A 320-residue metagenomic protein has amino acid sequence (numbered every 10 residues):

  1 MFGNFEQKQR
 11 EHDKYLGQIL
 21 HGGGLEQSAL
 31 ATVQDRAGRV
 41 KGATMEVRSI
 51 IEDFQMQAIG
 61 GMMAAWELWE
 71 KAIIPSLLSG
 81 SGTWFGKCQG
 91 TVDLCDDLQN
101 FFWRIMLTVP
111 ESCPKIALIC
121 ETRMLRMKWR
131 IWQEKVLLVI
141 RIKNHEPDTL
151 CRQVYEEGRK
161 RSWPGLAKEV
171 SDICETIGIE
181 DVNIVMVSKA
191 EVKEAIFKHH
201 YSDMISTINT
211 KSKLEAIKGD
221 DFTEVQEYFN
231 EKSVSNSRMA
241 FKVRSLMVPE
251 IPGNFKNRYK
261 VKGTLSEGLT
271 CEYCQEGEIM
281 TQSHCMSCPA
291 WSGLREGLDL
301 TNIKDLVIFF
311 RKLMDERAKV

Functional and structural regions predicted by a protein language model:
M1-E11: Short, conserved micro-motifs composed of acidic
H12-V154, G158, S287: Non-catalytic, peripheral interaction segments enriched in hydrophobic/basic residues
L94-V109, L269, Y273, G277 (+1 more regions): Short, mixed-charge aromatic SLiMs
E121-R123, P164, V170, N183: Long, internal protein-protein interaction and assembly surfaces
D148-E157, L300-V320: Charge-dense polyanion-binding interfaces
A167, S171-C174, I205, Q226 (+3 more regions): Residue-level detector of alpha-helical secondary structure
T176-E278: Helix/loop segments that flank and initiate small ligand/metal-binding modules
K260-F309: Short Cys/His-based metal-binding microdomains
